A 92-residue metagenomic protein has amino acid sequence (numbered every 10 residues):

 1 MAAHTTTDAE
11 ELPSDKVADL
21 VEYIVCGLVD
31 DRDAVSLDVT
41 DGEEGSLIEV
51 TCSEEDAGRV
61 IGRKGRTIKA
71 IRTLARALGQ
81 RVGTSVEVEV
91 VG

Functional and structural regions predicted by a protein language model:
M1-D56, A70-G92: RNA-contacting regions in translation and RNA-metabolism proteins, encompassing KH/S1 modules where present
I61-G65: Glycine-centered tight-turn and secondary-structure capping sites
